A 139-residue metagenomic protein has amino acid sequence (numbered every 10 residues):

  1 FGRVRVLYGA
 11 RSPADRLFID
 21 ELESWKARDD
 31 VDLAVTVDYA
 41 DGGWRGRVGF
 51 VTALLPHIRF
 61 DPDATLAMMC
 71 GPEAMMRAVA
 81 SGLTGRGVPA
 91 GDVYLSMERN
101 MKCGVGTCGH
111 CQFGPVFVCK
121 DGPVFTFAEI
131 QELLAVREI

Functional and structural regions predicted by a protein language model:
F1-K102: FNR/FR-type flavoprotein reductase catalytic core
R16, V105, E129: Short acidic, gly/pro-rich beta-turn/loop elements at beta-sheet edges and active-site/ligand-binding grooves
E73-M75, E98-P123: Local cysteine-cluster metal-coordination motifs and their immediate loop/turn environment, predominantly Fe-S cluster
G114-I139: Non-heme iron-sulfur electron-transfer modules
